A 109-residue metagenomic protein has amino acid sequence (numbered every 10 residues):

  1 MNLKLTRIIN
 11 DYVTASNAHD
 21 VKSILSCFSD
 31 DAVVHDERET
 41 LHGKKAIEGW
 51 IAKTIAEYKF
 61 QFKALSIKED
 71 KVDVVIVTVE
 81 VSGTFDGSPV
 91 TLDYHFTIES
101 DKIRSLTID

Functional and structural regions predicted by a protein language model:
M1-A18, K22, S26: Short, low-complexity N-terminal intrinsically disordered segments enriched in polar/charged residues
Y12, I24, A32, G43 (+3 more regions): Hydrophobic pocket/interface hotspot
D30-L65: A solvent-exposed, acidic/Ser-Thr-rich amphipathic alpha-helical stretch
V34, I67-E69, I108: Hydrophobic/anchoring residues in structured secondary elements
I51-T91: Surface-exposed, charged secondary-structure patches
T91-D109: Short beta-strand edge/turn micro-motifs at domain boundaries
